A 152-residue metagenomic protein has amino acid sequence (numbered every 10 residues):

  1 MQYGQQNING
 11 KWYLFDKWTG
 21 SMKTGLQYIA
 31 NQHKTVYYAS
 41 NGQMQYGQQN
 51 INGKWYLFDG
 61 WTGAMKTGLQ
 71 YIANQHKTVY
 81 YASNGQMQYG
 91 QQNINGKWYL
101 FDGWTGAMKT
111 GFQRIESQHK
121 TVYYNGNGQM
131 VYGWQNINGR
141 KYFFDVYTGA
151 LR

Functional and structural regions predicted by a protein language model:
M1-R152: Extracellular adhesion/carbohydrate-binding repeat motifs centered on closely spaced tryptophans
